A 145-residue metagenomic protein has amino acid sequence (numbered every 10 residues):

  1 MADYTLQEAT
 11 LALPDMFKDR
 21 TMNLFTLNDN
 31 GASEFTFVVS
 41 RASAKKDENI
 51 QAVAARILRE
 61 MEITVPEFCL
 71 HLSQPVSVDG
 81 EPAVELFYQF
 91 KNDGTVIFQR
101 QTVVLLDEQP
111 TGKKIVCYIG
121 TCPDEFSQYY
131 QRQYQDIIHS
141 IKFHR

Functional and structural regions predicted by a protein language model:
A2-A55: Secretory pathway targeting signatures of secreted, lumenal, and periplasmic proteins
E8-A9, D15-K18, C117-R145: Surface-exposed amphipathic alpha-helical segments
K18-M22, S73-P75, Y88, F143: Hydrophobic/anchoring residues in structured secondary elements
S43, F90-N92, C122-D124: Beta-strand elements of well-folded, non-transmembrane domains
I50, T95-I97, F126-Y130: A short, polar/proline- and glycine-enriched secondary-structure boundary/capping micro-motif
R56, E60, T64, I137-S140 (+1 more regions): Conserved short hydrophobic interaction patches
L58-Q109: Signature of long, low-cysteine stretches enriched in small and polar/charged residues
T111-V116: Short hydrophobic/glycine-rich mini-motifs in sensory/regulatory modules that couple input to downstream signaling
